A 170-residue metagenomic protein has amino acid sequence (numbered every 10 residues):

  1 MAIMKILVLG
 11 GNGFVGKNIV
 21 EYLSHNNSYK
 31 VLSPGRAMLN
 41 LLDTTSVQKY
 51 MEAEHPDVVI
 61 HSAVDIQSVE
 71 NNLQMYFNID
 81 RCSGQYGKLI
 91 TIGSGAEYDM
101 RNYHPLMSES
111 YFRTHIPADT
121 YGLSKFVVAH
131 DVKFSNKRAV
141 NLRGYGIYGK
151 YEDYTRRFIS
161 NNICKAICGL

Functional and structural regions predicted by a protein language model:
M4-N26: N-terminal Rossmann NAD(P)H-binding glycine-rich loop of SDR-like oxidoreductase domains
L9, P34, V59-S62, L89-G95 (+1 more regions): SDR active-site strand-loop-helix element
K17, E21-H25, E52, F77 (+3 more regions): Short, well-ordered alpha-helices that flank and scaffold nucleotide-derived cofactor binding pockets
S28-M38: Conserved glycine-rich Rossmann-like NAD(P)H-binding loop of the short-chain dehydrogenase/reductase
L41-R81: NAD(P)H-binding glycine-rich loop region in Rossmannoid oxidoreductase-like domains and their noncatalytic homologs
Q74, K88, E97-N141, G146 (+1 more regions): Catalytic helix-loop patch of NAD(P)-dependent Rossmann-fold dehydrogenases
G144, S160-L170: Alpha-helical substrate-binding/gating segment
